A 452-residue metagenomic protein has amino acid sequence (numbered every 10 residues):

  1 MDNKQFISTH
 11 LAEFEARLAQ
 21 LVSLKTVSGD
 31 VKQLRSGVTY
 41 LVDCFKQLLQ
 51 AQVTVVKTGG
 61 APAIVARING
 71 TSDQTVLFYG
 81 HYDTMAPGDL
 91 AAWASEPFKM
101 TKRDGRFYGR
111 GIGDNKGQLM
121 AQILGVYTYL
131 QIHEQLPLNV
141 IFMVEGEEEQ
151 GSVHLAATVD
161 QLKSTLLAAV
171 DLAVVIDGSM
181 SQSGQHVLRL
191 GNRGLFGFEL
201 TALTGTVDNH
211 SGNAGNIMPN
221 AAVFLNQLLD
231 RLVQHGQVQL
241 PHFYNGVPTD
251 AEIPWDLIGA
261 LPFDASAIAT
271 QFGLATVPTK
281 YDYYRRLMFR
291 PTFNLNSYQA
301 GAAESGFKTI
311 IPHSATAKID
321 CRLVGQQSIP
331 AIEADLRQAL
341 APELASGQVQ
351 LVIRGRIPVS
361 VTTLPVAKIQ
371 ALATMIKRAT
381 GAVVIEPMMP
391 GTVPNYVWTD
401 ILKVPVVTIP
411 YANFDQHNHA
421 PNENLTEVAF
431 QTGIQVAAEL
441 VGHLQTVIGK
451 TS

Functional and structural regions predicted by a protein language model:
D2-Y108, Q131-L138, I319: Acidic/His- and Gly-rich active-site-bordering loop/insert found across diverse amide/peptide-bond hydrolases
G59, Y82-T84, R106, M143-S152 (+3 more regions): Acidic, glycine-rich active-site loops and adjacent beta-strand->loop/helix elements that engage anionic groups
I68, A202, C321-L323: Hydrophobic beta-strand positions in extracellular immunoglobulin-like domains
F78, T101-G151, F198-A202, A214-G236 (+2 more regions): Alpha-helical metal-binding/catalytic segments enriched in His/Glu/Asp
G113, T206, C321-I329, I357: A generic structural motif
N115-G191, T451-S452: Acidic/histidine-rich catalytic neighborhood of metal-dependent amide-processing enzymes
Q182-S183, P241-S314, Q326-D335, E343 (+1 more regions): An extended, acidic, His-containing surface patch that forms the Zn2+-binding/catalytic region of metallohydrolases
G205-A267: Polar, glycine-rich mid-to-C-terminal structural blocks that act as macromolecule-binding/assembly scaffolds
